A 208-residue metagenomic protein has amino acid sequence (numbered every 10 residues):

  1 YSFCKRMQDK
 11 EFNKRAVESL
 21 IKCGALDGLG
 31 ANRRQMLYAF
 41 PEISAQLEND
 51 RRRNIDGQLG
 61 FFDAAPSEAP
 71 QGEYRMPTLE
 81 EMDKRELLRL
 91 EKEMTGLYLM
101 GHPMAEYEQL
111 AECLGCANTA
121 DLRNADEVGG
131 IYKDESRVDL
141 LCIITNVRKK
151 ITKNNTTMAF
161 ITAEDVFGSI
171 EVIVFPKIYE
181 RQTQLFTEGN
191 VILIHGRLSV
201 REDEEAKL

Functional and structural regions predicted by a protein language model:
Y1-I131, R197-S199, K207: Sliding clamp-binding short linear motifs that recruit DNA-associated proteins to replication/repair hubs
G30, P103-L208: Single-stranded nucleic-acid-binding OB-fold domains
